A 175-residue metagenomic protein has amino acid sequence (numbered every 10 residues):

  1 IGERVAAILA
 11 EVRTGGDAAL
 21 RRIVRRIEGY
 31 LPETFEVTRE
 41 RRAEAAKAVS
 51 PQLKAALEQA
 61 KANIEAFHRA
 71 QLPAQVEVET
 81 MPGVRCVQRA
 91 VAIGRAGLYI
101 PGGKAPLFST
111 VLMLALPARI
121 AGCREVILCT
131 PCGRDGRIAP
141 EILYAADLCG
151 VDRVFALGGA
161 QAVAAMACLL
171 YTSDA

Functional and structural regions predicted by a protein language model:
I1-G94: N-terminal Rossmann-like NAD(P)+-binding subdomain of aldehyde/semialdehyde dehydrogenases
I27, G133-R134, Q161: Positions that flank functional sites
V78-Y144: Conserved small-residue-rich beta-alpha loop and adjacent elements that most often cradle the phosphate/pyrophosphate
R85, A162-A165: An acidic, phosphate/nucleotide-engaging active-site surface
G122-I127, D147-V151, L169-L170: Short, surface-exposed connector motifs at secondary-structure boundaries
I142, A164-L170: Active-site pre-lysine segment of PLP-dependent enzymes
A145-A162: A glycine-rich helix N-cap at a beta->alpha junction
Y171-A175: Conserved small/polar residues in nucleotide/adenosyl-binding loops
